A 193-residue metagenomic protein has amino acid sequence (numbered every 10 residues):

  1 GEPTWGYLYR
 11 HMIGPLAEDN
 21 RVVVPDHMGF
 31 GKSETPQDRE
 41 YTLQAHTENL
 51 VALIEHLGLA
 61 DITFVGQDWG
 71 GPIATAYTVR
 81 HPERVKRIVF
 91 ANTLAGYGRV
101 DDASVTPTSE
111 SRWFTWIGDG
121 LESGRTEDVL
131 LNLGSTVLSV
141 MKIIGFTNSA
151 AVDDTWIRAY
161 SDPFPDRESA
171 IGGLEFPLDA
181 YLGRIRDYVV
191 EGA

Functional and structural regions predicted by a protein language model:
P3, L8, V23, F30-V65 (+1 more regions): Flexible "cap/lid" subdomain of the alpha/beta-hydrolase fold that forms the substrate-access gate
L8-P15: Typically the conserved alpha-helix immediately C-terminal to a functionally engaged Cys/Sec in thioredoxin-like
L16-D26: Active-site machinery of serine-nucleophile hydrolases
